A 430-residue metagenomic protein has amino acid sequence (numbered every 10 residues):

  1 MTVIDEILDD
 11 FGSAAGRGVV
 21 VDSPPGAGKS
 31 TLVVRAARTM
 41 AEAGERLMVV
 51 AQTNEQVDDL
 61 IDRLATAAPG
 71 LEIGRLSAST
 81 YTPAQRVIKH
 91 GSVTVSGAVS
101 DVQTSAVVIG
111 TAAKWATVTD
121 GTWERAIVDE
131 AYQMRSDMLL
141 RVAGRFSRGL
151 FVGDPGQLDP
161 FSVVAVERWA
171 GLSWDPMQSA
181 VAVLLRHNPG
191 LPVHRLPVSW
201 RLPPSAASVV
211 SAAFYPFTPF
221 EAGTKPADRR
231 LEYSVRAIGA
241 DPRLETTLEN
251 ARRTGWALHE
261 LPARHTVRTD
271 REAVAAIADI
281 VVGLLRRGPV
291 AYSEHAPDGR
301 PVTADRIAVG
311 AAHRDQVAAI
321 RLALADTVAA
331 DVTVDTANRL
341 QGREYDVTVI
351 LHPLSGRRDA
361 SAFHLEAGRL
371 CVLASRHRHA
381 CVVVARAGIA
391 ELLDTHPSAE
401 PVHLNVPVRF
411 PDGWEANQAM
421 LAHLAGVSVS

Functional and structural regions predicted by a protein language model:
M1-A14, V34: Pre-Walker A adenine-sensing motif
M1-V3, A15, T94-A98, T303: Alpha-helix capping and helix-coil boundary motifs
V3, V128-D129: A short, flexible low-complexity segment enriched in Lys/Arg and Gly/Pro that occurs in N-terminal basic tails
G16-G18, D22-A27, V33-R35, T39-E45 (+3 more regions): Conserved helicase motor core of SF1/SF2 NTP-dependent helicases
D59-A67: Short amphipathic alpha-helical segment within the helicase RecA-like ATPase core that mediates nucleic-acid
A67-T117: Inter-Walker segment of RecA-like/P-loop motor cores
V87-T94, W123-V128, V334: Active-site regions of enzymes building and remodeling cell-envelope glycoconjugates
